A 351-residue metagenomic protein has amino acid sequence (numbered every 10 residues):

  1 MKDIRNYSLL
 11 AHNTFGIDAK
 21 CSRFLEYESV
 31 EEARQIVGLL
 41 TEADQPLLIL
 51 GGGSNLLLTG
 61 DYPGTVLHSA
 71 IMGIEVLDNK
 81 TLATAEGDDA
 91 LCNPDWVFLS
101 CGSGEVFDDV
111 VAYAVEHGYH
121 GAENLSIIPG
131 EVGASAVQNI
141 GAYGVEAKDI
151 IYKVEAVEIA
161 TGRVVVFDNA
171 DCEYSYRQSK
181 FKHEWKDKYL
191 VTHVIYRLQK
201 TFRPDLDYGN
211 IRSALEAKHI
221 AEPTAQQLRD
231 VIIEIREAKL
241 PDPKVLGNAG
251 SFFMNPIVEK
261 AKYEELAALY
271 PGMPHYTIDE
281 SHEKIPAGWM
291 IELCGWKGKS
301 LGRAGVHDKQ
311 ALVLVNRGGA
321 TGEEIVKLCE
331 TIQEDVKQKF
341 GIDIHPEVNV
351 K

Functional and structural regions predicted by a protein language model:
M1-I150, V154-T161: Anion-binding (especially nucleotide phosphate/pyrophosphate-binding) glycine-rich loop and adjoining beta-alpha core
I4-R5, L10-I17, L56, V164-E323 (+1 more regions): Phosphate/pyrophosphate- and phosphate-bearing ligand-binding catalytic cores of soluble enzymes
V336: Conserved ATP-binding N-box helix of the HATPase_c
